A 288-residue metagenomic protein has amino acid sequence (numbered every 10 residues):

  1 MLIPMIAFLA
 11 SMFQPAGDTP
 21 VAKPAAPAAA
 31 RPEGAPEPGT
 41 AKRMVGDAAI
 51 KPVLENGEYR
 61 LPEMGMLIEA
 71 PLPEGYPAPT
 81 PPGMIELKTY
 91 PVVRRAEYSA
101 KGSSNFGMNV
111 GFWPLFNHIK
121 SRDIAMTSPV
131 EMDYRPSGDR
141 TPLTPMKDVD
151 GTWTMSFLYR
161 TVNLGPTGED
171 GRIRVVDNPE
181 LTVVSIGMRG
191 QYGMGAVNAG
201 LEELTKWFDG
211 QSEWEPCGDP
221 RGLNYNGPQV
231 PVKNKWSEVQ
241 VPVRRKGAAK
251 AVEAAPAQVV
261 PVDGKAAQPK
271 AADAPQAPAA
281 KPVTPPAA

Functional and structural regions predicted by a protein language model:
L2-A288: A solvent-exposed interaction/effector surface
